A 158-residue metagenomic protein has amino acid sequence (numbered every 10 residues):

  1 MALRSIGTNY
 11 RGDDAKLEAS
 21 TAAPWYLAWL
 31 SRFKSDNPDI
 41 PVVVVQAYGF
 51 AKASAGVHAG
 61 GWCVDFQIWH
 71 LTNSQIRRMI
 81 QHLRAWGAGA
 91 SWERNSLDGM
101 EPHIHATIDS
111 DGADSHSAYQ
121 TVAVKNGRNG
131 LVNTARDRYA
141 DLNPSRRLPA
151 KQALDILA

Functional and structural regions predicted by a protein language model:
M1-I40: Active-site acidic/histidine clusters and adjacent loop/turn architecture that either coordinate catalytic ions
L3, T8, V45, G56-V57 (+1 more regions): Compositionally biased, low-complexity repeat tracts
D13-L17, S54-A55, G60, H70-A158: Catalytic cores and adjacent binding grooves of peptidoglycan-active enzymes
A19-Y26, Q46-K52, G87-A90: N-terminal post-signal-peptidase region of extra-cytosolic proteins
D39-V45, S91-E93: A structural signal for short, well-ordered beta-strand segments and their strand-loop junctions that often border
V42, V64, I104: A broad, low-specificity signal marking well-ordered, structured residues that form hydrophobic/aromatic
V45-D65: Short, surface-exposed glycine/acidic/tryptophan-bearing loops
